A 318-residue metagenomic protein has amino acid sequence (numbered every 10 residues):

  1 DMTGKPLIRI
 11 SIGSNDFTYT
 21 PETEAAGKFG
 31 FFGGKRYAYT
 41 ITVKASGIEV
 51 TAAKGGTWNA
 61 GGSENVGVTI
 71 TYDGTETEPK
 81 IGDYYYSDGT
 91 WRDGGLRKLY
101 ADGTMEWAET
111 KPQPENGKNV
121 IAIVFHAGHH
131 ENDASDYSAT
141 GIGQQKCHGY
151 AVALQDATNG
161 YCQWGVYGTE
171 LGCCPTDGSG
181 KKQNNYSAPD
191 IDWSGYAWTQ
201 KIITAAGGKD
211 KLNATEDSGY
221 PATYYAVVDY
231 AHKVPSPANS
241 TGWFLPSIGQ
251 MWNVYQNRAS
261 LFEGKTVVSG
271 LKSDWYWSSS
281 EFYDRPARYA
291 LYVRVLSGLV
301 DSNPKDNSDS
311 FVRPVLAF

Functional and structural regions predicted by a protein language model:
D1-E76: Extracytoplasmic cysteine-anchoring/structural motifs
K5, K146-G149, S240-W243, S273-W275: Short, surface-exposed beta-edge/turn micro-motifs
K5-L7, N15-Y19, E131-A134, T158-W164 (+2 more regions): Short, surface-exposed beta-strand/loop "edge" segments at domain boundaries and coil↔beta transitions
T23-G27, G208-N213, L296-K305: Active-site rim elements
Y37-K44, V124, L291-R294: Broad, structure-driven detector of short, well-ordered beta-strand segments within folded domains
D73-N239, D306-F318: Short, compositionally biased
T75-E78, V228, K233-V234, T241 (+1 more regions): C-terminal, surface-exposed recognition/capping segments
V152, L245-P246: Short hydrophobic beta-strand that contains or immediately precedes a catalytic carboxylate
